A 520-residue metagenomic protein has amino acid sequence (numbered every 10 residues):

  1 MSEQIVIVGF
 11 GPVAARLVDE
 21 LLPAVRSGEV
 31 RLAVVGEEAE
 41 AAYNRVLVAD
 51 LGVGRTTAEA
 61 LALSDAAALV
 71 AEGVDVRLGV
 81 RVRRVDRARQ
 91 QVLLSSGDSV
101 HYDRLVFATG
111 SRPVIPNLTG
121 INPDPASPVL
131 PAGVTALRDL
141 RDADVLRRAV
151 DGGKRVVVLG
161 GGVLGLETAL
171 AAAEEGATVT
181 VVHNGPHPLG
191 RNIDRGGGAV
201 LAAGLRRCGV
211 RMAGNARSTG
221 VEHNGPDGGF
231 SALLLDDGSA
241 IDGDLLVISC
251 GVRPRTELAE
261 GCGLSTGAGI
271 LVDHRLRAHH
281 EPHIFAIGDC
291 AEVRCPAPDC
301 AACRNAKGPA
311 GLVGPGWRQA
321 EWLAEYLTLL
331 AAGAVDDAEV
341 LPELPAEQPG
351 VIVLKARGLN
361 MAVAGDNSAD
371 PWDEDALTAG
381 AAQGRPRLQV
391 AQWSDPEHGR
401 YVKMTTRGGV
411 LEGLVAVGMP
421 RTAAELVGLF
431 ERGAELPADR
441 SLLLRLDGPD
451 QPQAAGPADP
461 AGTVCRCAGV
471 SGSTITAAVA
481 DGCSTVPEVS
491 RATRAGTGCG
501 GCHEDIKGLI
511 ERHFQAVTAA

Functional and structural regions predicted by a protein language model:
M1-V8, L63-R155, L234-D237, L246-C250 (+3 more regions): FAD-binding core/adjacent interface of flavoenzyme oxidoreductases
S2-D75, A169-N192: Beta1-alpha1 glycine-rich phosphate/pyrophosphate-binding loop at the start of Rossmann-like nucleotide-binding domains
S2-Q4, C290-P420, Q451-V464, G469-V470 (+1 more regions): Mid-to-C-terminal Rossmann-like scaffold of FAD/NAD(P)H-dependent oxidoreductases
G9-P12, E37, R138-D139, L159-L164: Glycine-rich Rossmann-fold phosphate-binding loop(s) that bind the pyrophosphate of adenine dinucleotide cofactors
R31, G73-L93, V100, E175-H274 (+2 more regions): A Rossmann-like FAD-binding core segment of flavoenzymes
V129-G153, G225, G229-L234, S239-R318 (+2 more regions): FAD-site-proximal beta/loop scaffold in flavoenzymes
V145-I193, G197: Rossmann-like NAD(P)H-binding beta-loop-alpha module
V410-L411, M419-T474, A480-G482, A495-G496 (+1 more regions): Helix-rich C-terminal "cap"/substrate-channel and partner-interaction subdomain that packs against the flavin-binding
